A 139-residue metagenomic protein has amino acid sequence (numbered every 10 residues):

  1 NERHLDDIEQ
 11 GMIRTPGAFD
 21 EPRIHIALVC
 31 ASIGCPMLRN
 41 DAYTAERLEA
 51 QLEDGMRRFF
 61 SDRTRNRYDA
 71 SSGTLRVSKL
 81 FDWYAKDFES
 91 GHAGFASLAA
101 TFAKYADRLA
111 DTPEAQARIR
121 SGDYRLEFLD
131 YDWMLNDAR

Functional and structural regions predicted by a protein language model:
N1-R139: C-terminal region detector
